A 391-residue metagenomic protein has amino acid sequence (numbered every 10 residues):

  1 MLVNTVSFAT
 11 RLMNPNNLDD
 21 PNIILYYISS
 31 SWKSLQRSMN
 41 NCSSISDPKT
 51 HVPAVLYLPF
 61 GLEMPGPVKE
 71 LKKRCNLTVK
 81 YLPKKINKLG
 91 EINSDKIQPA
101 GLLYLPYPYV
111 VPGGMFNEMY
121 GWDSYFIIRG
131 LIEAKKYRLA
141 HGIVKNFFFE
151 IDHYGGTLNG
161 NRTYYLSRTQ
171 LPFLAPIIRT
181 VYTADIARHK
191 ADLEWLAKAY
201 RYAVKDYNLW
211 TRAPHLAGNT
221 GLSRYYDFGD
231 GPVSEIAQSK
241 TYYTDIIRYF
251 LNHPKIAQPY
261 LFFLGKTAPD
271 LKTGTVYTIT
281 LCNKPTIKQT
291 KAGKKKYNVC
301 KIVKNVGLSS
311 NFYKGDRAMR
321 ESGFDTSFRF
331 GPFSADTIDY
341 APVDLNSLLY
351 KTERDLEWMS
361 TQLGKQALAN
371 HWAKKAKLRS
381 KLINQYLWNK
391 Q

Functional and structural regions predicted by a protein language model:
M1-Q391: Acidic, mature catalytic/reactive cores of soluble proteins
